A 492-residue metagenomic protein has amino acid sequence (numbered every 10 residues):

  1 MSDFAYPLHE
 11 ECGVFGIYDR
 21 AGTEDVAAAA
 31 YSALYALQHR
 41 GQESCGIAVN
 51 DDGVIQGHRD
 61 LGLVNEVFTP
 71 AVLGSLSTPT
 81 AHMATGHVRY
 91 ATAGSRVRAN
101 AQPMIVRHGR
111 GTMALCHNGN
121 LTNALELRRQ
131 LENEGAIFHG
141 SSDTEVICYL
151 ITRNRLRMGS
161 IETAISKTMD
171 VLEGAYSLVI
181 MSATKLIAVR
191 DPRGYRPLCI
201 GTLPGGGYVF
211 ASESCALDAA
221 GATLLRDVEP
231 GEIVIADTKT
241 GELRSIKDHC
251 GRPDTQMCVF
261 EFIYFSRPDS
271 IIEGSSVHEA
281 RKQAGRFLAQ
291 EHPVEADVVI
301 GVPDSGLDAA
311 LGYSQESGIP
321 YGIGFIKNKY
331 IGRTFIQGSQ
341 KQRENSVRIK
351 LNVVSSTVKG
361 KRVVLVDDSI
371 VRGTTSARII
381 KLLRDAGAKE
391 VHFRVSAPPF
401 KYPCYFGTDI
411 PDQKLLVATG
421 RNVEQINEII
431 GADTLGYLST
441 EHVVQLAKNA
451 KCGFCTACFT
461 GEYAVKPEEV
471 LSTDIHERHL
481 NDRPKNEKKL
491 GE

Functional and structural regions predicted by a protein language model:
M1-P230, I235-T238, E242-A296, V302 (+2 more regions): Conserved short alpha-helical segments that host acidic/polar catalytic motifs at enzyme active sites
T92-A93, N123, I187, Y195-R196 (+7 more regions): Flexible loop/turn segments at secondary-structure boundaries
C116, M181, V189-R190, G201 (+12 more regions): Generic beta-strand/beta-sheet core signal
A136, R157-M158, P293-D297, Q315-G322 (+2 more regions): Secondary-structure transition/capping motifs at alpha-helix termini and the adjoining loop/turn into the next element
G140, E145-C148, Y321-G332, I429-A447: A conserved beta-strand->alpha-helix junction
K167, C215-A216, A220-L224, G231-E232 (+4 more regions): Phosphate/diphosphate-binding loops
M169, T184, G221-D227, K381-E492: PRPP-dependent phosphoribosyltransferase catalytic core
G318-V363, T374, K401-G407: Short, glycine/charge-rich flexible loops or terminal/linker lids adjacent to PRPP-binding catalytic cores
